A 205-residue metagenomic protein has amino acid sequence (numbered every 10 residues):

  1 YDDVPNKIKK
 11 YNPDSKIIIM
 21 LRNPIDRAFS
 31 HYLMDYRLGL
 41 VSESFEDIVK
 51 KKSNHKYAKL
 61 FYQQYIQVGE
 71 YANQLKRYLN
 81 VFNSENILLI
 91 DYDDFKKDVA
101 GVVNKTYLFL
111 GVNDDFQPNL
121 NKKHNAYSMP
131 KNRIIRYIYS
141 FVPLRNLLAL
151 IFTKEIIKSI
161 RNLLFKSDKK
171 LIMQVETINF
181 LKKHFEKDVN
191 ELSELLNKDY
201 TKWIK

Functional and structural regions predicted by a protein language model:
Y1-K205: Anion-recognition interface
